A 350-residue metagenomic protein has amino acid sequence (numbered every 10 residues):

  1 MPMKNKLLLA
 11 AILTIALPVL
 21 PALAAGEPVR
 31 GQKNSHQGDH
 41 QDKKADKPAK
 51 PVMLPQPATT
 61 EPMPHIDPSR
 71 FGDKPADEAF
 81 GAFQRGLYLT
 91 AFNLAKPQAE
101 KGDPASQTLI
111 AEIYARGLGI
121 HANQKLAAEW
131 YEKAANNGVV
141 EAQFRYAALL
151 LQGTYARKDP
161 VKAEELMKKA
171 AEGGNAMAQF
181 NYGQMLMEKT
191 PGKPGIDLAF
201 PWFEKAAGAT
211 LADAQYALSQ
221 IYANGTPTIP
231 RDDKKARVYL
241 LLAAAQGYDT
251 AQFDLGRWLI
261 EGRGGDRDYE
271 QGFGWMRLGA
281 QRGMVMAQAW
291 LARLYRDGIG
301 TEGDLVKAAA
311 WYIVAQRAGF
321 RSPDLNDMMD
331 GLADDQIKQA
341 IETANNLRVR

Functional and structural regions predicted by a protein language model:
P2-L9: Bacterial N-terminal signal peptides that target proteins for export
A10-P18: Bacterial N-terminal signal peptides
L23-K101, A105-T108: N-terminal leader/linker segments that initiate helical-solenoid repeat arrays
M63-P68, V314-R350: Terminal, low-structured helical/coil segments at or just beyond the last alpha-helical repeat
P68-P75, G86-L87, E100-D103, R116-L118 (+17 more regions): Short helix-capping/linker turns of helical repeat alpha-solenoids
P75-A82, P97, L109-R116, A147-Q152 (+5 more regions): Hydrophobic face of amphipathic alpha-helices that form TPR/SEL1-like repeat modules and related alpha-solenoid
R85-T90, H121-W130, R157-L166, G192-W202 (+3 more regions): Structural signature of tandem alpha-helical TPR/SEL1-like repeats, specifically the intra-repeat loop/turn
